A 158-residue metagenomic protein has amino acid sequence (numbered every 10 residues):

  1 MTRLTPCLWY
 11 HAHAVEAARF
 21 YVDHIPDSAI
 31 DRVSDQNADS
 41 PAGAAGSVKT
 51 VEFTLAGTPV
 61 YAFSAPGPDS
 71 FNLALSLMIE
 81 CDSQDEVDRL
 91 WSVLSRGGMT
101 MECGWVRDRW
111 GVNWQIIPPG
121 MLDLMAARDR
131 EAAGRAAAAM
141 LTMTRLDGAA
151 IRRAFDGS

Functional and structural regions predicted by a protein language model:
M1-T5, N72-S76: Short, solvent-exposed beta-strand edge segments and adjacent coil->beta transition regions
T5, T50, E102-C103: Conserved beta-strand and immediately adjacent loop positions that scaffold enzyme active sites
L8-G57: Core segments of cupin and vicinal oxygen chelate
W9, M78-E80: Short hydrophobic/aromatic beta-strand micro-patches that form the beta-sheet surface supporting nucleotide- or nucleic
D31, T54, Y61-A65, D69 (+1 more regions): Vicinal oxygen chelate
S40-A42, L73, G157: A charge-rich, low-complexity, intrinsically flexible signal that marks solvent-exposed coils, linkers, repeats
G43-K49, D69-F71, A132: A generic structural micro-feature
